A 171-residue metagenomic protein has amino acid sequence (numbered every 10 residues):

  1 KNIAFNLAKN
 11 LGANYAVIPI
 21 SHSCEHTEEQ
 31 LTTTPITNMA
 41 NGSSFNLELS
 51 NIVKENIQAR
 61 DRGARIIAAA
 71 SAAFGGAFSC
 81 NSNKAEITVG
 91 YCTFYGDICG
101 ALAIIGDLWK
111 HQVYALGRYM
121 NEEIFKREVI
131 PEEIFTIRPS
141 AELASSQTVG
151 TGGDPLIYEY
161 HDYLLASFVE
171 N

Functional and structural regions predicted by a protein language model:
K1-N171: ATP/NTP-dependent adenylation/nucleotidyl-transfer catalytic domains that generate, transfer, or process NMP-activated
